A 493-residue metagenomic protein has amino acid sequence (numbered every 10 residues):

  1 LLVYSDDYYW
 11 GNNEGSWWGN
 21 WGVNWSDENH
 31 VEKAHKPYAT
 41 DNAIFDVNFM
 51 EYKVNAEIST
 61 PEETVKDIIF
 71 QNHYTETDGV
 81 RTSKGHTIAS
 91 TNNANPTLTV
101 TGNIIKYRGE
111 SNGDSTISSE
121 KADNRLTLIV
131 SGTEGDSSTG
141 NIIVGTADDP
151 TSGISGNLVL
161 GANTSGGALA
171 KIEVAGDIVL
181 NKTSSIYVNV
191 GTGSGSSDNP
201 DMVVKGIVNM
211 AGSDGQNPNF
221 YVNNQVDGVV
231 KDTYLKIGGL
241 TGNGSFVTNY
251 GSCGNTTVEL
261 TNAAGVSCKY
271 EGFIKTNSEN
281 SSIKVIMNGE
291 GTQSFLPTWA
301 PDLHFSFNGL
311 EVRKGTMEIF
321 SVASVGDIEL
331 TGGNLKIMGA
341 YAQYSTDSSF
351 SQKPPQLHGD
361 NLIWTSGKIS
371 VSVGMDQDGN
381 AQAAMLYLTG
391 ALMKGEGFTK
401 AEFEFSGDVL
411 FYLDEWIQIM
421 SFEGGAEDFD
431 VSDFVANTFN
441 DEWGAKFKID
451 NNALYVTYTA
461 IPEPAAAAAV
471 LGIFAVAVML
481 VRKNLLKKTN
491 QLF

Functional and structural regions predicted by a protein language model:
L1-G113, S118-K121, D148-D149, L362-W364 (+1 more regions): Solvent-exposed adhesion/ligand-recognition segments of exported proteins
W10-N24, N92-A94, V100-M202, F246-L330 (+2 more regions): Extracellular repeat-rich scaffold modules on cell surfaces
E51-S59, T87, Q216-T233, K336-G339 (+1 more regions): Short aromatic-glycine motifs in intrinsically disordered, low-complexity regions
G254-E259, G265-V266, S282-V285, E318-W416: Extracellular beta-strand/loop-rich repeat segments of large surface/secreted proteins
E463-V481: A short, hydrophobic C-terminal helix/tail in secreted or cell-surface proteins
A477-F493: C-terminal membrane-anchoring or membrane-association module
